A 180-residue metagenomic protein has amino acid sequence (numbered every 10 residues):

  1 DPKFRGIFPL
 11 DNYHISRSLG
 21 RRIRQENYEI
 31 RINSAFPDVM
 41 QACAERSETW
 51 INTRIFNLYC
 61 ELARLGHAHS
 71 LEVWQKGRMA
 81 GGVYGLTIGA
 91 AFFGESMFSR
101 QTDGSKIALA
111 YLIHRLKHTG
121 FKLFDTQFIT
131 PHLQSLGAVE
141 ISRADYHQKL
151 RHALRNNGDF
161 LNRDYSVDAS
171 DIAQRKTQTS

Functional and structural regions predicted by a protein language model:
D1-S180: N-acyltransferase acceptor-side catalytic subdomain
